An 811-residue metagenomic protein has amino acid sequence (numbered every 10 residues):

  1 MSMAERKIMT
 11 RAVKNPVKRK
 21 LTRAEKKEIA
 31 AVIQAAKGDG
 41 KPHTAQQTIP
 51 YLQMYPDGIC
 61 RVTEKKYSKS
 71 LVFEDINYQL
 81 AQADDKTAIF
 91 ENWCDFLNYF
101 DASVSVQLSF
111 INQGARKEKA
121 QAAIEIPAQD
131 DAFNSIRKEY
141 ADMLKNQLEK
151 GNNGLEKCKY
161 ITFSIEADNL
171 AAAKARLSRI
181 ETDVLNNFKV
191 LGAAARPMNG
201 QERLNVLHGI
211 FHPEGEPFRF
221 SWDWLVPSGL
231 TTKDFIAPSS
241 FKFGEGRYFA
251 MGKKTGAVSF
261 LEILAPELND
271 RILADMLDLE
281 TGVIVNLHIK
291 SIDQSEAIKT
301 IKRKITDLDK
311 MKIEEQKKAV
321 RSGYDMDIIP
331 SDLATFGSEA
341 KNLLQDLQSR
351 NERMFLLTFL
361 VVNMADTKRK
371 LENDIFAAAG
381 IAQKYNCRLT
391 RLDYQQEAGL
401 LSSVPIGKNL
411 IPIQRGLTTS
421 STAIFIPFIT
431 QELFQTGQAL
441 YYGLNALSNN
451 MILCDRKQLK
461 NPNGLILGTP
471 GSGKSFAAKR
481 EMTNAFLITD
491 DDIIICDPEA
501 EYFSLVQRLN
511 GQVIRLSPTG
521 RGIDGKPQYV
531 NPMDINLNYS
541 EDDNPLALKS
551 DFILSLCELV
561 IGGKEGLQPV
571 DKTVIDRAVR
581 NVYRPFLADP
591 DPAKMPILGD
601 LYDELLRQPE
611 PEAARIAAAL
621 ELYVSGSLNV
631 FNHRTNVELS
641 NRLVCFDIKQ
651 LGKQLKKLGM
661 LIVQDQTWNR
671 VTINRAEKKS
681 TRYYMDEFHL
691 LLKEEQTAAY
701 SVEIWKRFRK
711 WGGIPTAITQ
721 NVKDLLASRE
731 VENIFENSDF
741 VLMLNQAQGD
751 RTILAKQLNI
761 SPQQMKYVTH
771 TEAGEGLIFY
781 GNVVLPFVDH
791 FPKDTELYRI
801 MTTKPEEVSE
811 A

Functional and structural regions predicted by a protein language model:
S2-F428: Extended, folded cores of ATP/NTP-driven motor/assembly subunits in large transport and secretion machines
I76, A83-A102, Q113, D275-L277 (+10 more regions): P-loop NTPase motor domains
I466: Hydrophobic anchor at the beta1->P-loop junction of P-loop NTPases
K474: Conserved lysine of the Walker
A477: Hydrophobic positions on the alpha1 helix immediately C-terminal to the Walker A/P-loop
N484-I494, L509: Post-Walker A helix-loop "phosphate-sensing" segment adjacent to the P-loop in P-loop NTPases
R515-G520, F740-G749: Conserved AAA+ ATPase "SRH/arginine-finger" region at the nucleotide-binding site
L758-E810: Conserved P-loop NTPase
